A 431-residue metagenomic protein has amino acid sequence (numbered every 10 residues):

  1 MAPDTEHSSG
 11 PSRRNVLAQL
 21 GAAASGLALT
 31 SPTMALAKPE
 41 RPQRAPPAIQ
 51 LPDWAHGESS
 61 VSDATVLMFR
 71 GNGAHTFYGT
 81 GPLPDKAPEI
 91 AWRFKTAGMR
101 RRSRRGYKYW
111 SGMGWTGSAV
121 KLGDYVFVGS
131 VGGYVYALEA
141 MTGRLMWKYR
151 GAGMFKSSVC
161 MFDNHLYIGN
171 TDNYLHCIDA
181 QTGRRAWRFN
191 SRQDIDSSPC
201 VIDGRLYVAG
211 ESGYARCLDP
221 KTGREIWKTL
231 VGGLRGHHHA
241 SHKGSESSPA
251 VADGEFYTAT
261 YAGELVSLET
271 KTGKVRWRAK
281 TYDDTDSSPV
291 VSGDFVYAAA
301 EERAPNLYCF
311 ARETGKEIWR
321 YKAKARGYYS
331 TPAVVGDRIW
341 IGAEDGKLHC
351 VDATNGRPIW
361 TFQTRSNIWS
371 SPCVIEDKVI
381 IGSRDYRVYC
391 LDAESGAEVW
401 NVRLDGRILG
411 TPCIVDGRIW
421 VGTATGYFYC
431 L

Functional and structural regions predicted by a protein language model:
M1-S12, A24-S25: N-terminal secretory signal peptides
S9-G10, T30-T65: C-terminal segment of N-terminal export signals and the immediately downstream linker at the start of the mature
N15-A37: N-terminal export signals
R44, D63, R93-V120, W147-F162 (+13 more regions): Extracytoplasmic beta-rich repeat domains
W54-G98: Blade/loop signatures of beta-propeller domains
E139-T142, D179-T182, P220-T222, E269-T272 (+3 more regions): Short loop/turn segments that connect beta-strands within beta-propeller blades
